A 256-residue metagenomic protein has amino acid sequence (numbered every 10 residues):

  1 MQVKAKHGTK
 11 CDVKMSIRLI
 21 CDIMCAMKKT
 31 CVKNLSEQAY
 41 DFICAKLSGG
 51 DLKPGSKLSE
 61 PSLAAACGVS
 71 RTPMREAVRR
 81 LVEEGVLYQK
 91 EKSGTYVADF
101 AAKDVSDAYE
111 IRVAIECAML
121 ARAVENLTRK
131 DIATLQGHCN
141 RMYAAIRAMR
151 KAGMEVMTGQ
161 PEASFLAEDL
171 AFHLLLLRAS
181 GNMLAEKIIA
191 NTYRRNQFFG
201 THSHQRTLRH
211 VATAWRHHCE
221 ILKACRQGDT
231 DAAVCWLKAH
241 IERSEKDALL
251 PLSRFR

Functional and structural regions predicted by a protein language model:
M1-I17, Q205-R256: C-terminal regulatory/effector modules of DNA-binding transcriptional regulators
Q2-E125, L249-R256: Short linear motifs at protein or domain termini
N34, A163, V211-A212: Short helix-capping and inter-helix turn/linker motifs at the boundaries of alpha-helical repeat units
E37, V113, Q136, A212-R216: Amphipathic alpha-helical repeat elements characteristic of tetratricopeptide repeat
S48-L52, L120, V124-T128, R147-E155 (+4 more regions): Short, flexible helix-adjacent loops and helix caps
K92, I115, E168, T213-R216: Alpha-helix N-cap/N′ positions at the starts of helices
K103, A108, R129-T201, W215-A224 (+1 more regions): Conserved amphipathic alpha-helical segments that form helical-bundle/coiled-coil interaction surfaces
